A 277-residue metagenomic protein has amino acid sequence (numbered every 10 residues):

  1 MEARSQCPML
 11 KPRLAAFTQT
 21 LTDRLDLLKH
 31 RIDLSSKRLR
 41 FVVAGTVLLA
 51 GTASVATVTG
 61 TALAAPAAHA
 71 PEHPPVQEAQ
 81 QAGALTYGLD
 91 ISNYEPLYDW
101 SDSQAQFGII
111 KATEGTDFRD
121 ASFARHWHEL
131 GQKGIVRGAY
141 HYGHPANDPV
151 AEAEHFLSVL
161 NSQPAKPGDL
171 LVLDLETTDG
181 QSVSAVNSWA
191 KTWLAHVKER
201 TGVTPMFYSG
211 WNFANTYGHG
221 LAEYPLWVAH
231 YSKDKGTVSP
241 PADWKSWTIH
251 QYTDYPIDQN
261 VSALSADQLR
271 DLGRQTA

Functional and structural regions predicted by a protein language model:
M1-L39: Terminal targeting segments of Actinobacterial cell-envelope proteins
L25, K29-R31, L48-L49, A53-G115: Boundary/entry segment of secreted carbohydrate-active catalytic domains
R38-T52: Sec-dependent N-terminal signal peptides
A68-S101, L221-A277: Functionally critical loop-and-helix segments that line ligand-binding/catalytic clefts of soluble enzyme domains
Q81-Q104, I110-V203: Substrate-binding cleft of extracellular glycoside hydrolase catalytic domains
P149-A151, N212-E223: Glycine-rich, charge-decorated loop segments at or immediately adjacent to ligand/cofactor-binding or catalytic sites
T178, N212-F213, K233: Short, solvent-exposed loop/turn segments at secondary-structure junctions
G202-N215: Aromatic-lined carbohydrate-recognition surfaces of secreted/lumenal glycan-active proteins
